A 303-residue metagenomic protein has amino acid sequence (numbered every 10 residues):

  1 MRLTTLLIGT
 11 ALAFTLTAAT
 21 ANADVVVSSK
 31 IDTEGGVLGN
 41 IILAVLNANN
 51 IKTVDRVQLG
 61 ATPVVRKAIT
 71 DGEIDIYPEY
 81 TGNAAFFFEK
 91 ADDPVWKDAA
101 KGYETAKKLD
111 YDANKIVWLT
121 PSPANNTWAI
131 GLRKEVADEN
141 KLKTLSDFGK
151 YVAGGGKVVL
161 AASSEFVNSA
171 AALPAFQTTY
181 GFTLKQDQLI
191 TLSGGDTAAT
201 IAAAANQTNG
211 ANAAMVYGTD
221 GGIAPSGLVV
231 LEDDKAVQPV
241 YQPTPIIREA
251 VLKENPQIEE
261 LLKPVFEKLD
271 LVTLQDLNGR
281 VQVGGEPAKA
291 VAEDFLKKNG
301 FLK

Functional and structural regions predicted by a protein language model:
M1-I8: Bacterial N-terminal signal peptides that target proteins for export
I8-T17: Bacterial N-terminal signal peptides
T17-A23: Sec/Tat signal peptide C-region and signal peptidase I cleavage site
D24-I42, V57-A61, E165-N168: Extracytoplasmic "Venus flytrap"
T33, D55-K67, S164, K185-A202: Short helix-initiation/N-cap motifs at beta->coil->alpha
T33-K52, P174, T178-Y180: Short, polar/charged alpha-helical segment
A44-V45, P63-I74, K90, T179 (+1 more regions): Short helices/loops that flank or line small-molecule/ion binding pockets
T81-P174, T178, F182, Q186-Q188 (+6 more regions): Contiguous mixed-secondary-structure segments that line small-molecule binding/active-site clefts of soluble domains
